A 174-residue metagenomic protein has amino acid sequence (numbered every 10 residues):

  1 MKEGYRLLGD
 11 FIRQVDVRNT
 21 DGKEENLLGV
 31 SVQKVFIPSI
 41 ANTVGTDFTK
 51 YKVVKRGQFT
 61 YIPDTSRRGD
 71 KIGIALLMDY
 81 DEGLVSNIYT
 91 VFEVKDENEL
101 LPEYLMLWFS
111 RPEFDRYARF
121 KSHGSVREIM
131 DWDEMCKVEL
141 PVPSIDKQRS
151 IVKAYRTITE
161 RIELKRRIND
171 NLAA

Functional and structural regions predicted by a protein language model:
M1-N19, P141-A174: Non-catalytic DNA-recognition/assembly elements of restriction-modification systems
G4-Y61: Sequence-specific dsDNA recognition surfaces
F11, P102-C136: Short, positively charged
E24, I40, V44, G73 (+3 more regions): Glycine-rich, flexible loop/turn motifs
R56, T60-P112: A short beta-sheet element
G73-L77, W108, K121, K153-Y155 (+1 more regions): "Short basic amphipathic alpha-helical interaction patches in structured regions
G83-I88, H123-V152, R156: A short glycine-rich beta-alpha junction/loop motif
V94, R111-D115, R127, M135 (+4 more regions): Alpha-helix capping at helix-to-loop junctions
